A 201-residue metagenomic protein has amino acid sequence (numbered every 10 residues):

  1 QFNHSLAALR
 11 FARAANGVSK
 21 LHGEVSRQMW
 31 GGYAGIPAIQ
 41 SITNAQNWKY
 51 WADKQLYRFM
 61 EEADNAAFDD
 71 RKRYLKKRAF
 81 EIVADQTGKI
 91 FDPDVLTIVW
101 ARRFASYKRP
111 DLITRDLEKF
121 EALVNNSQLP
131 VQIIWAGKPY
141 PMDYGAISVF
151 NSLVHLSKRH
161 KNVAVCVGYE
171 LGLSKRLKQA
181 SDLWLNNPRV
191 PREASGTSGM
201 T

Functional and structural regions predicted by a protein language model:
Q1-T201: Catalytic cores of carbohydrate-active enzymes across secretory and cytosolic contexts
